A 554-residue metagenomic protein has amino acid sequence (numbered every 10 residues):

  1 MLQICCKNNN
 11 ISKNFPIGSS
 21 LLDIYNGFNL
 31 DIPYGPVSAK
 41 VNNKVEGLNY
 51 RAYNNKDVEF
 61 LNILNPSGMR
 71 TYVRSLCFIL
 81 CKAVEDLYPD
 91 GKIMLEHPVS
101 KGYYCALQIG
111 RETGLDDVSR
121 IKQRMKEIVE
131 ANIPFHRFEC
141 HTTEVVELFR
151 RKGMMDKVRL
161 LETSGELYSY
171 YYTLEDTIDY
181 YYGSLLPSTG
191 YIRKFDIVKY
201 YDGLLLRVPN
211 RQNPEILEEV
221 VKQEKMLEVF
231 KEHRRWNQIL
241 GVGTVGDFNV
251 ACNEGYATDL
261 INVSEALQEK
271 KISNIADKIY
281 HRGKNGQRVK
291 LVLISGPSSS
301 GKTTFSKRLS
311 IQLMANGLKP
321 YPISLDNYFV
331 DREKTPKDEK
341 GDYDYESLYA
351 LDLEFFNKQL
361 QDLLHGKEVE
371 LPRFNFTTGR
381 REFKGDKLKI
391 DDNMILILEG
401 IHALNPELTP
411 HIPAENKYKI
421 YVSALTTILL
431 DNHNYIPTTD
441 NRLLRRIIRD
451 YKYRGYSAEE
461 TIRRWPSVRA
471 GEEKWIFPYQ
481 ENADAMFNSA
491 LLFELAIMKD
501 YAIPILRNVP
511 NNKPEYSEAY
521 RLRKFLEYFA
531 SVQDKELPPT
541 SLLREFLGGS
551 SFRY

Functional and structural regions predicted by a protein language model:
N9-S19: Short, contiguous acidic and Ser/Thr-rich linear segments
Y50-Y53, D57-M69, A83, K92-K270 (+2 more regions): Auxiliary tRNA-acceptor-end handling modules of aminoacyl-tRNA synthetases
G283, P410-Y554: Conserved NTP phosphate-binding and transfer environment spanning the P-loop NTPase/kinase superfamily
V292-I294: Hydrophobic anchor at the beta1->P-loop junction of P-loop NTPases
K302: Conserved lysine of the Walker
F305, L309: Hydrophobic positions on the alpha1 helix immediately C-terminal to the Walker A/P-loop
A315-E333: Short beta-strand-centered segment that lines the nucleotide-binding/catalytic pocket of NTP-utilizing
K334-T377: Conserved nucleotide-sensing/catalytic segment adjacent to the nucleotide-binding pocket in NTP-handling enzymes
